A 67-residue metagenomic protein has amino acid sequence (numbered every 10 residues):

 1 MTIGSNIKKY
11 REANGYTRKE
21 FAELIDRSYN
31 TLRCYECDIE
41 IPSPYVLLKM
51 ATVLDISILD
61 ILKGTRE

Functional and structural regions predicted by a protein language model:
M1-T2: A detector for short, charged/polar N-terminal pre-domain segments
S5-L24, K49: Short basic helix-loop element that most often maps to the first helix and adjoining turn of HTH DNA-binding modules
I7, F21-A22, L32-Y35, I61: Conserved hydrophobic/aromatic packing and binding residues within compact polymer-binding modules
D26-P42: Recognition helix of helix-turn-helix/homeodomain-like DNA-binding domains that insert into the DNA major groove
C34, D38, K49, E67: Alpha-helical DNA-recognition elements
Y45-D60: DNA major-groove recognition helix of helix-turn-helix/homeodomain DNA-binding modules
D60-E67: Short amphipathic recognition helices of helix-turn-helix/homeodomain-type DNA-binding modules
